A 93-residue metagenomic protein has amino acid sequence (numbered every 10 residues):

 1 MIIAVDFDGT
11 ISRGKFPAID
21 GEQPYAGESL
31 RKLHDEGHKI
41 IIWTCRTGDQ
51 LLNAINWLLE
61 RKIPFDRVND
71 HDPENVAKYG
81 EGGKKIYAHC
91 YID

Functional and structural regions predicted by a protein language model:
M1-P73: Alpha-helical substrate-recognition element adjacent to the catalytic core
V76-D93: Conserved GTP-binding G-domain of TRAFAC-class P-loop NTPases and closely related GTPase folds
